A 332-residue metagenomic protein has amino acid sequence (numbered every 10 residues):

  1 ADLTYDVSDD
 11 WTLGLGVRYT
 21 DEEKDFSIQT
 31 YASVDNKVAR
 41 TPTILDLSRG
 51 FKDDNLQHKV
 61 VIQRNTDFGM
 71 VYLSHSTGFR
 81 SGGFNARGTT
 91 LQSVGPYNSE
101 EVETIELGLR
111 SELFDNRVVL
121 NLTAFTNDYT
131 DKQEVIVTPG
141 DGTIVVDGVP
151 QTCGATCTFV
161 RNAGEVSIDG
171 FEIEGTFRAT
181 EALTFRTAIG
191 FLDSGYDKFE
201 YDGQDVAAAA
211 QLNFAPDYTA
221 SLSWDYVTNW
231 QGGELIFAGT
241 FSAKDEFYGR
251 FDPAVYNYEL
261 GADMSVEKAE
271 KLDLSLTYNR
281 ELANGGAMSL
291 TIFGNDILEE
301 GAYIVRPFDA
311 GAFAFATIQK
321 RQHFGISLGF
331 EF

Functional and structural regions predicted by a protein language model:
A1, N55-K59, M70, V102-G108 (+6 more regions): Transmembrane beta-barrel architecture of outer-membrane proteins
A1-T66, Q92: Signature of Gram-negative outer-membrane beta-barrel scaffolds
D9-L13, T126-D128, A155-D252, G329: Gram-negative outer-membrane beta-barrel transporters
D10-L13, F68-V71, D115-L120, A182-F185 (+2 more regions): Repeated loop/turn-to-beta-strand initiation elements of outer-membrane beta-barrel proteins
Y19-D25, T66, H75-S81, G88 (+9 more regions): Transmembrane beta-strands of outer-membrane beta-barrel pores
D25-F51, G83-P96, E134-R161, Y196-N213 (+2 more regions): Solvent-exposed loop segments that connect transmembrane elements
N65-R80, P96-F171, G190, Y196-E200: Membrane-embedded beta-barrel scaffold of Gram-negative outer-membrane proteins
L73, I105-E106, L212-F332: Conserved C-terminal beta-signal and adjacent last beta-strands/turns of outer-membrane beta-barrel proteins
